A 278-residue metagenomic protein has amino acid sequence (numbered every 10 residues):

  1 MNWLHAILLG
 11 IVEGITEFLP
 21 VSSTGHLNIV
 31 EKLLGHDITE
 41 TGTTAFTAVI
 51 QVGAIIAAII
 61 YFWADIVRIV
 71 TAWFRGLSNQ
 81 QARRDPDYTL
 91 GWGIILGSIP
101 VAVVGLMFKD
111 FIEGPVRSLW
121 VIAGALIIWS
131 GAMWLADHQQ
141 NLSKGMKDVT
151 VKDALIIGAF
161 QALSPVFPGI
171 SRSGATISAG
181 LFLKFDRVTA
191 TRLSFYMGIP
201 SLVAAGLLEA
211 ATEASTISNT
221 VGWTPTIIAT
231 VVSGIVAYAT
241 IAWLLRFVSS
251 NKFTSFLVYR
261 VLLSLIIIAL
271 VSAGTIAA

Functional and structural regions predicted by a protein language model:
M1-A278: Multi-pass membrane proteins that catalyze or facilitate reactions on polyprenyl-/lipid-phosphate substrates and their
